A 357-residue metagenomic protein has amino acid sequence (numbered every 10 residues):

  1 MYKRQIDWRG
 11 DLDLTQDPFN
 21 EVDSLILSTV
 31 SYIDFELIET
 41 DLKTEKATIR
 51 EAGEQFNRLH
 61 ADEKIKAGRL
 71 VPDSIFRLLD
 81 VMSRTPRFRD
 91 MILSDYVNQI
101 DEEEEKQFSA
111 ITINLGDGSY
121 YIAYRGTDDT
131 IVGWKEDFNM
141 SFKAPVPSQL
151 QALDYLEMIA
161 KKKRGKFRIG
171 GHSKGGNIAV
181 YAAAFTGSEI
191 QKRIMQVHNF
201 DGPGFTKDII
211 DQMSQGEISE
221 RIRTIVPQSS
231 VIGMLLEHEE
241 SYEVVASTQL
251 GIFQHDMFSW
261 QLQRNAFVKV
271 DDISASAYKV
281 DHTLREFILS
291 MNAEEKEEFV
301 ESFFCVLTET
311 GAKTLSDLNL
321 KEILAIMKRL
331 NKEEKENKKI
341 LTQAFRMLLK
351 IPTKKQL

Functional and structural regions predicted by a protein language model:
K3-Y120, Y124-N139, K143-K166, G187-L357: Alpha/beta hydrolase fold serine-hydrolase catalytic domain that processes acyl esters and thioesters
G170-G175, A179: Gly/Ala-rich beta-loop-alpha elbow adjacent to hydrolase catalytic centers
A179-S188: Short glycine-enriched nucleophile-adjacent loop and the immediately C-terminal alpha-helix near the catalytic center
